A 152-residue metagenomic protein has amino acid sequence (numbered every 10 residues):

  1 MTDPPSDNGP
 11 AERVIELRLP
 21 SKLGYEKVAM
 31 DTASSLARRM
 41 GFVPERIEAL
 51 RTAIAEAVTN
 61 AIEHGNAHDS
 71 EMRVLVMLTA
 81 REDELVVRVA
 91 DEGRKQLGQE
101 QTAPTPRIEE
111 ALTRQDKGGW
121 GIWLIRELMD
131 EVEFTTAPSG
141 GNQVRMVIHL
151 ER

Functional and structural regions predicted by a protein language model:
M1-E16, I62-R152: Conserved beta-strand-loop-beta-strand hairpin that lines the nucleotide-binding pocket of ATP/GTP-utilizing enzymes
V14-V28: STAS-typified acidic loop motif
S21, F42-E45, D69: Structural signature of the histidine kinase catalytic ATP-binding subdomain
L23, A33, D91-G93: Short, small-residue-rich loop/turn micro-motifs
E26, M30-A33, I125: Heptad-repeat coiled-coil signal-transmission/dimerization helices
M30-A55, R114-Q115: Conserved short strand/loop->alpha-helix "switch" segment adjacent to the catalytic nucleotide/phosphoryl-transfer site
E56, N60: Conserved polar catalytic motif of the HATPase_c/GHKL fold
